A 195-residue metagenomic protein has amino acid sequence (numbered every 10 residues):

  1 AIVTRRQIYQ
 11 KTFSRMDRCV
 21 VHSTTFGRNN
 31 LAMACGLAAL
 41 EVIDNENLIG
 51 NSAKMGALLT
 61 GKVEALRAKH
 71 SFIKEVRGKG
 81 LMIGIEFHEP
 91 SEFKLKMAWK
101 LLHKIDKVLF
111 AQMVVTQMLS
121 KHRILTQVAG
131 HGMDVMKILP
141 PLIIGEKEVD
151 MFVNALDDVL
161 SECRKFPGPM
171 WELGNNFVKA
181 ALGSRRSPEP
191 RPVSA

Functional and structural regions predicted by a protein language model:
A1-A195: Conserved N-terminal phosphate-binding loop of PLP-dependent enzymes in the Aspartate aminotransferase
